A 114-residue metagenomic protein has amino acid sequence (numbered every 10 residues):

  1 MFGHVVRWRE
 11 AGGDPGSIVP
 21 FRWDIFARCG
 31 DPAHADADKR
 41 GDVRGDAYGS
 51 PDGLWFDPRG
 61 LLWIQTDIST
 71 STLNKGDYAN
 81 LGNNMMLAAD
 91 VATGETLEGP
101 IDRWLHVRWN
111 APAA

Functional and structural regions predicted by a protein language model:
M1-A114: Sequence/structural signature of beta-propeller domains
